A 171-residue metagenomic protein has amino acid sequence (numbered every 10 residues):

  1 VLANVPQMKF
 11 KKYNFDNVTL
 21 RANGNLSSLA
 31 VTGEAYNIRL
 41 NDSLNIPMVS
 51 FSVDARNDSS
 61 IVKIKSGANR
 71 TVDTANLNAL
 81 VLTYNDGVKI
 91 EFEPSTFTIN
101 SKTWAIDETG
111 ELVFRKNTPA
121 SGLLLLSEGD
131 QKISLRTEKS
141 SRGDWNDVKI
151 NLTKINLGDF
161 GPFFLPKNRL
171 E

Functional and structural regions predicted by a protein language model:
V1-E171: Interface amphipathic segments
